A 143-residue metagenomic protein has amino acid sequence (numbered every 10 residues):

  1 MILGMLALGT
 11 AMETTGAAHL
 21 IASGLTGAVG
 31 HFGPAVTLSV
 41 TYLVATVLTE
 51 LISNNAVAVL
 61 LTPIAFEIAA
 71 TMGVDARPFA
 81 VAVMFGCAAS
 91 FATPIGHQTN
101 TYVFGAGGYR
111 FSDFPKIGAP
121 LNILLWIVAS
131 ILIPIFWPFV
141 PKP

Functional and structural regions predicted by a protein language model:
M1-A11, P63-G73, I117, W126: Small-residue-rich segments of transmembrane alpha-helices in multi-pass membrane proteins, especially helix faces
M1-L20, A35-V47, L51: Core transmembrane alpha-helical segments of multi-pass membrane transporters/permeases
L8, I21, S53, A65 (+4 more regions): Hydrophobic, well-ordered secondary-structure elements that form the walls of internal hydrophobic environments
T10-A18, V47-L60, A89-Q98: Short helix-coil transition sites and intra-membrane helix breaks within transmembrane domains of multi-pass
M12, V44, L48, I52 (+5 more regions): Alpha-helical membrane-inserting segments
E13-V29, P138-P143: Membrane-interface helix termini and inter-helical loops of multi-pass transporters
H31-I68, M72, A76, A80 (+1 more regions): Hydrophobic alpha-helical transmembrane segments of multi-pass integral membrane proteins, predominantly secondary
M84-P143: Juxtamembrane and boundary regions of transmembrane helices in multi-pass small-molecule transporters and channels
